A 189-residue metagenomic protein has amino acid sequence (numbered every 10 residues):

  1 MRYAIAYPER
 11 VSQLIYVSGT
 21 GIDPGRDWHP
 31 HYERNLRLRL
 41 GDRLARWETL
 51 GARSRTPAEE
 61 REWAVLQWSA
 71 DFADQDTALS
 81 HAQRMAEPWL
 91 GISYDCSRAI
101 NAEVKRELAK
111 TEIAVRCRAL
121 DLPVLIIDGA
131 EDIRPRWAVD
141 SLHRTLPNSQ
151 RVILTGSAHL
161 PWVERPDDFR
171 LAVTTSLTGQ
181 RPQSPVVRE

Functional and structural regions predicted by a protein language model:
M1-P8, L14-Y16: Short glycine-enriched nucleophile-adjacent loop and the immediately C-terminal alpha-helix near the catalytic center
Q13-R53: Flexible "cap/lid" loop of the alpha/beta hydrolase fold
G25-P30, A78-A82, E164-P166: Short aromatic-enriched loop/helix-cap "lid" or pocket-rim segments at secondary-structure transitions that line
L50-I100, R106-E107, R116: Conserved alpha/beta-hydrolase catalytic His-Asp/Glu region
E112-D121, S141-R144: Serine-hydrolase catalytic core
L120, I126-D128: Short beta-strand/loop motif that positions the catalytic acidic residue of the alpha/beta-hydrolase fold
I133-A138: Conserved alpha/beta-hydrolase "acid-adjacent" motif
S149-E189: Catalytic active-site module of serine/aspartate enzymes centered on a nucleophile-bearing elbow/loop
